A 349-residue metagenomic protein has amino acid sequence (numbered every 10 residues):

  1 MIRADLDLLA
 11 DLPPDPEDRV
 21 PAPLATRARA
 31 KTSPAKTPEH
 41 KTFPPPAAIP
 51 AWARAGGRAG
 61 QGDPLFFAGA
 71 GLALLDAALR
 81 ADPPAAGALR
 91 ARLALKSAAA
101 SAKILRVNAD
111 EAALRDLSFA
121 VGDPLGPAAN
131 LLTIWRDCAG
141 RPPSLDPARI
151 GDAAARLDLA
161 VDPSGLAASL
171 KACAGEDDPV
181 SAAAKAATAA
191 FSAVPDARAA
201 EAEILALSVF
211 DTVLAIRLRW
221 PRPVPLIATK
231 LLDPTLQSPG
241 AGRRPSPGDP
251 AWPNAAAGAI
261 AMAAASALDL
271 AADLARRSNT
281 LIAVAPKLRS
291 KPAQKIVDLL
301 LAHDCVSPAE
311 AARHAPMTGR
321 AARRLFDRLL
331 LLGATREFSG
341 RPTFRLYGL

Functional and structural regions predicted by a protein language model:
M1-A190: N-terminal structured helix/loop subdomain that forms the ligand-binding/catalytic interface in diverse enzymes
P163-L226: Loop-centered beta-sheet repeat module
A215-V284: Long, low-complexity, charged/polar intrinsically disordered regions in eukaryotic proteins
I282, P286-S290, E337-L349: Short, cationic-aromatic polyanion-contact patches
I296-V297, A302-H314: Short acidic, hydrophobic short linear motifs in intrinsically disordered regions
L300, A311, A322-L332: Basic amphipathic alpha-helical segments that dock to polyanions
C305, L331-A334: Short hinge/loop at the helix->beta-strand junction immediately C-terminal to the helix-turn-helix recognition helix
